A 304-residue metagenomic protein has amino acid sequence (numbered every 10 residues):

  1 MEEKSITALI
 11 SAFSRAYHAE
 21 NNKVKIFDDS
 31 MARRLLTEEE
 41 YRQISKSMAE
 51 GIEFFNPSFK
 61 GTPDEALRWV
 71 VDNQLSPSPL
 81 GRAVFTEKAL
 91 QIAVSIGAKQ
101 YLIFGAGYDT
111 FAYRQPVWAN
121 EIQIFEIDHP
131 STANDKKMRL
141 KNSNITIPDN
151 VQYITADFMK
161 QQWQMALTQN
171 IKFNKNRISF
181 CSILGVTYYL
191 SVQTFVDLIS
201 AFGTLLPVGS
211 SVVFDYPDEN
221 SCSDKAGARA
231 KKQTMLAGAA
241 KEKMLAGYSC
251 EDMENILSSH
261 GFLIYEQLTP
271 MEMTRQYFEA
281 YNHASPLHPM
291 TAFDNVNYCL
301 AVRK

Functional and structural regions predicted by a protein language model:
M1-L102, Y108-I154: Rossmann-like AdoMet
E2-I6, R15, K23, D224-K304: Rossmann-like AdoMet/SAM-dependent catalytic core
A93-G97, I171-R177, L206: Glycine-rich phosphate-binding loop signature in dinucleotide/nucleotide-binding domains
P116-E121, I147, F173-K175, T204-V208: Short, conserved loop/helix-junction motifs that constitute active-site signature segments in enzyme catalytic cores
K141-K175: S-adenosyl-L-methionine
Q162-M165, Y189-F202: A short, conserved alpha-helix within the catalytic core of class I
F173, R177-Q193: A short SAM/SAH-binding and catalytic strip from SAM-dependent methyltransferases
L205-N220: Conserved beta-strand signature within the Rossmann-like core of class I S-adenosyl-L-methionine
